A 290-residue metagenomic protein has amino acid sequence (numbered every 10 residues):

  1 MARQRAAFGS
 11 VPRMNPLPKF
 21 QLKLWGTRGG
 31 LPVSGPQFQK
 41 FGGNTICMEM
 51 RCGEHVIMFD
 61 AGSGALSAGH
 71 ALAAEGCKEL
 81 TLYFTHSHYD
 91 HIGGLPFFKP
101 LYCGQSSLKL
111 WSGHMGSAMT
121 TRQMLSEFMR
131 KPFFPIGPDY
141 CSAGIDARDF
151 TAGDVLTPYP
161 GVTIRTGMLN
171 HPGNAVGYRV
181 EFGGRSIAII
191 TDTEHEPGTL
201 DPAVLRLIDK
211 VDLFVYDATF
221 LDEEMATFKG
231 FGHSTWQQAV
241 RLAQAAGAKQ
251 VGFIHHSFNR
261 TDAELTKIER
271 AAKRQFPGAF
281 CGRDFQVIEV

Functional and structural regions predicted by a protein language model:
M1-V11, W236-A243: Generic low-polarity alpha-helical segments
R3-A188, T199, V204, T266-V290: Binuclear metal-dependent hydrolase catalytic cores
F59, T85, I190-T191, Y216-A218 (+1 more regions): Active-site flanking residues adjacent to catalytic metal/cofactor-binding acidic residues
G113, D192, H256-S257: Short strand-loop junctions, especially beta-strand C-caps/beta-turns that link beta-sheets to coils or alpha-helices
S186, E196-D284: Cap/insert and terminal regions of metallo-dependent hydrolase folds
